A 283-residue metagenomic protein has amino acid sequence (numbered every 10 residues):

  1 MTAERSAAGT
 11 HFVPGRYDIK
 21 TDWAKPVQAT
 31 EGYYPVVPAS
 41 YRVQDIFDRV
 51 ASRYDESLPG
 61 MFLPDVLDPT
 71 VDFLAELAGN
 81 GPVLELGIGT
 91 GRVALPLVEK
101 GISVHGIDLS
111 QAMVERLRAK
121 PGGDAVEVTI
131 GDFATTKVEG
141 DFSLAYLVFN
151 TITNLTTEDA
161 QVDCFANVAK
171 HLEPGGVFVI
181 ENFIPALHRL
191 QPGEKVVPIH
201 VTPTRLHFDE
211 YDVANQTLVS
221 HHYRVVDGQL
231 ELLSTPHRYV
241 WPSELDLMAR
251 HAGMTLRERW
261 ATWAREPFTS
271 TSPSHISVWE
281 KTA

Functional and structural regions predicted by a protein language model:
W23-G79: Conserved class I S-adenosyl-L-methionine
N80-G89: Conserved class I S-adenosyl-L-methionine
T90-T135: Class I SAM-dependent methyltransferase SAM/SAH-binding core
K137-L144: A short acidic, Gly/Pro-enriched loop at the edge of an enzyme's catalytic core that lines a small-molecule cofactor
Y146-V148: A conserved beta-strand element that flanks and buttresses the S-adenosyl-L-methionine
V162-P174: A short glycine-rich, Lys/Arg-flanked "PGG" loop and its adjoining helix->strand segment in the class I
V179-M248: SAM-dependent methyltransferase
E244-A283: C-terminal lobe and adjacent flexible extensions of AdoMet/dcAdoMet transferase-like proteins
